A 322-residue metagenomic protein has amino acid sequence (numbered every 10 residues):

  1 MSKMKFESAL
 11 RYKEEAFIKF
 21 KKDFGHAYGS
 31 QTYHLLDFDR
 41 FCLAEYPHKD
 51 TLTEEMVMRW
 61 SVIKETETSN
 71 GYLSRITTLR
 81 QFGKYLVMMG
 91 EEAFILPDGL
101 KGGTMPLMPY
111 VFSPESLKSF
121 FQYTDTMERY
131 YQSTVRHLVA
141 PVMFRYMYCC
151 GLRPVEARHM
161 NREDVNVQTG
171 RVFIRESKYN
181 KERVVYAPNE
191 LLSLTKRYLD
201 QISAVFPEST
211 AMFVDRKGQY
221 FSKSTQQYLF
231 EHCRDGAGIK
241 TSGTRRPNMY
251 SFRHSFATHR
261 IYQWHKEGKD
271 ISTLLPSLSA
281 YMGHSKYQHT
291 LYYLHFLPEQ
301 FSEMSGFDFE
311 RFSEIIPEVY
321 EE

Functional and structural regions predicted by a protein language model:
M1-E322: Conserved catalytic core of the tyrosine transesterase superfamily
